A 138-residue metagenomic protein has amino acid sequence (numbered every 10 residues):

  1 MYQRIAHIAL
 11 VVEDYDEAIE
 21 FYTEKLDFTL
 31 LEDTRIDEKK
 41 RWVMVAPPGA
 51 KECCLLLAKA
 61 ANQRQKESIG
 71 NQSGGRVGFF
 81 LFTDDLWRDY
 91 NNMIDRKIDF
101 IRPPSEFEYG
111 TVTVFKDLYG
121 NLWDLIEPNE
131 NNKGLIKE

Functional and structural regions predicted by a protein language model:
M1-A6, T29-F82, Y90-L118, I126-E138: Vicinal oxygen chelate
V12-Y15, I36-E38: Conserved beta-strand-loop-alpha-helix junction that forms the acyl-donor binding cleft
D14, D117-G120: Conserved phosphate-binding and hydrolysis motifs of nucleotide-dependent enzymes
D14-Y15, D84-W87: Helix N-cap motif at beta-to-alpha junctions
A18-T23, M93, G120: Conserved active-site tyrosine of GNAT-family acetyltransferases
